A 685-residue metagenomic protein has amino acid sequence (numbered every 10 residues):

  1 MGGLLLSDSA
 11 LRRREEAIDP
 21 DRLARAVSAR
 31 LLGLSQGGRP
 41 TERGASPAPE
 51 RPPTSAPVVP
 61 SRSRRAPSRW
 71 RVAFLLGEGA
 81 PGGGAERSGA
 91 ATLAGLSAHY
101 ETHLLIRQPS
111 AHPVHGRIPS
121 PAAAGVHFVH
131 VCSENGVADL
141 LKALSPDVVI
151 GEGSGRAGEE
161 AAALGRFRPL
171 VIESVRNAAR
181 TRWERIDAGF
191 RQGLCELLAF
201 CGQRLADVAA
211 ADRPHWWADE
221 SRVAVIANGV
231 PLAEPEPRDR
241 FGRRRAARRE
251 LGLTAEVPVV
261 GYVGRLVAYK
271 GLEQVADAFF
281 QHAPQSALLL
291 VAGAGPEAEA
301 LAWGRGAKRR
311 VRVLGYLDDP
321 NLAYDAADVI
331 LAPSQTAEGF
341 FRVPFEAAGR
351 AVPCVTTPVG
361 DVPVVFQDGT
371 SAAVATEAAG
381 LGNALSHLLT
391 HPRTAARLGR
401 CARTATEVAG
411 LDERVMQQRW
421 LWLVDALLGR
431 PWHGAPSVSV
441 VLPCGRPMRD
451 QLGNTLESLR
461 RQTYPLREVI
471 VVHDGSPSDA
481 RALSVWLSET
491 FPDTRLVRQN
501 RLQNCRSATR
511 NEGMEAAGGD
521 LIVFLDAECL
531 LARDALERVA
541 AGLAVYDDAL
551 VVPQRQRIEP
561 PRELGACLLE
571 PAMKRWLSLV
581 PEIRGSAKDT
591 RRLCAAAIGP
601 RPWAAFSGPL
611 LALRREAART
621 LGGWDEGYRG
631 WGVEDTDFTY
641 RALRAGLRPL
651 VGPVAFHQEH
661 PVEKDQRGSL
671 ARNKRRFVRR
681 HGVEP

Functional and structural regions predicted by a protein language model:
A73-L75, A199, T254-K270, A276-F279: Conserved donor-binding/catalytic core segment of Leloir-type glycosyltransferases
G151-A157: Short His-centered aromatic/hydrophobic patch
E196-V225, V230-P235: A short, active-site helix/loop in glycosyltransferases that binds the activated sugar's phosphate group
P353-T356: Short hydrophobic beta-strand element within catalytic cores of glycosyltransferases and related nucleotide-activated
D368-A379, H387-P392: Conserved acidic donor-binding segment of nucleotide-sugar-dependent glycosyltransferases
E457-L466: Short, acidic, metal-binding catalytic loop of nucleotide-sugar glycosyltransferases
N500-A517: Glycine-rich, basic loop-to-helix element that forms the pyrophosphate-binding segment of sugar-nucleotide handling
L536-S578: Conserved donor NDP-sugar-binding/catalytic core segment of glycosyltransferases
